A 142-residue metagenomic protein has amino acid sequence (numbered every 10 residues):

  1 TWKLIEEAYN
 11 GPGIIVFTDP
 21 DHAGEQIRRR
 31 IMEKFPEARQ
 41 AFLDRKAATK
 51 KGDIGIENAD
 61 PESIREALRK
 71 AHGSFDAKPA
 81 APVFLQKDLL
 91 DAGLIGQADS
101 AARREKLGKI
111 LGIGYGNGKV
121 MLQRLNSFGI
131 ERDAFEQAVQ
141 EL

Functional and structural regions predicted by a protein language model:
T1-G11: Acidic, glycine-rich catalytic loops of TOPRIM or P-loop NTPase phosphate-binding modules used across DNA replication
E6-E7, R30-E37: Short, surface-exposed basic-aromatic patches at helix termini and helix-loop junctions that form
Y9-A23, F42: Acidic beta-strand-to-loop metal/phosphate-binding motif
G24-R28: Short, well-ordered alpha-helical microsegments
E37-D53: Conserved beta-strand -> loop -> alpha-helix junction used to position metal-binding or nucleic-acid-contacting
R39-Q40, E57, E66, R132 (+1 more regions): Core subunits and conserved enzymes of cellular information-processing and envelope-translocation systems across
A48-G96: Activity-critical C-terminal alpha-helical subdomain
P79-L142: C-terminal, charge/polar-rich interaction regions
